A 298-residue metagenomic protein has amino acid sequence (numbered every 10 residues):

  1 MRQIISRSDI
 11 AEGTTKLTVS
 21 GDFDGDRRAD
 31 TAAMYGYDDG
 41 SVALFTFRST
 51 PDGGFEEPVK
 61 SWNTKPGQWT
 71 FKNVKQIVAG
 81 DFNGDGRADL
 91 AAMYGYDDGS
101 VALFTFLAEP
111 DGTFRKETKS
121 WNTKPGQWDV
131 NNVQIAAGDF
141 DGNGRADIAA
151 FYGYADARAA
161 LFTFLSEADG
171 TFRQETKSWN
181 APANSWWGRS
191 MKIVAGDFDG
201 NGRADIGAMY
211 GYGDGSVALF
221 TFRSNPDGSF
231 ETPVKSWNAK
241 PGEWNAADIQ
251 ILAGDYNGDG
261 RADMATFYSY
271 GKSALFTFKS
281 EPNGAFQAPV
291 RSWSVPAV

Functional and structural regions predicted by a protein language model:
M1-V298: Trp/Gly-enriched beta-strand/coil motifs that build multi-repeat beta-propeller-like domains and related W-rich binding
